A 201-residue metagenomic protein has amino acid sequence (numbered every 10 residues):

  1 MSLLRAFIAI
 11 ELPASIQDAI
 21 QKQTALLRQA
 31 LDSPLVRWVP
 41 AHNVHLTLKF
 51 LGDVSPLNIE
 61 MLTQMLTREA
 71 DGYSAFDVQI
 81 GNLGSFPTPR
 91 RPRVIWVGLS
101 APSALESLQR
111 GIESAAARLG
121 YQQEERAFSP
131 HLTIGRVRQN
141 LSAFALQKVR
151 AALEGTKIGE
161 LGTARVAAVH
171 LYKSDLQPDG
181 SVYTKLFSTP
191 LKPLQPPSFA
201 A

Functional and structural regions predicted by a protein language model:
M1-A201: Histidine-dependent nucleotide/RNA phosphoesterase domain, centered on the 2H-phosphoesterase fold with its duplicated
